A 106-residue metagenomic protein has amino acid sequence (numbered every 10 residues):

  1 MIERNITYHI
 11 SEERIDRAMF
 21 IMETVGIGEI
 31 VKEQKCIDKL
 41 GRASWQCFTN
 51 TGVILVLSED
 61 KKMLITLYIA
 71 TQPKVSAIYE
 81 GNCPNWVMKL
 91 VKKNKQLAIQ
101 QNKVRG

Functional and structural regions predicted by a protein language model:
I2-G106: Ribonuclease/tRNase effector modules and their secretory precursors
